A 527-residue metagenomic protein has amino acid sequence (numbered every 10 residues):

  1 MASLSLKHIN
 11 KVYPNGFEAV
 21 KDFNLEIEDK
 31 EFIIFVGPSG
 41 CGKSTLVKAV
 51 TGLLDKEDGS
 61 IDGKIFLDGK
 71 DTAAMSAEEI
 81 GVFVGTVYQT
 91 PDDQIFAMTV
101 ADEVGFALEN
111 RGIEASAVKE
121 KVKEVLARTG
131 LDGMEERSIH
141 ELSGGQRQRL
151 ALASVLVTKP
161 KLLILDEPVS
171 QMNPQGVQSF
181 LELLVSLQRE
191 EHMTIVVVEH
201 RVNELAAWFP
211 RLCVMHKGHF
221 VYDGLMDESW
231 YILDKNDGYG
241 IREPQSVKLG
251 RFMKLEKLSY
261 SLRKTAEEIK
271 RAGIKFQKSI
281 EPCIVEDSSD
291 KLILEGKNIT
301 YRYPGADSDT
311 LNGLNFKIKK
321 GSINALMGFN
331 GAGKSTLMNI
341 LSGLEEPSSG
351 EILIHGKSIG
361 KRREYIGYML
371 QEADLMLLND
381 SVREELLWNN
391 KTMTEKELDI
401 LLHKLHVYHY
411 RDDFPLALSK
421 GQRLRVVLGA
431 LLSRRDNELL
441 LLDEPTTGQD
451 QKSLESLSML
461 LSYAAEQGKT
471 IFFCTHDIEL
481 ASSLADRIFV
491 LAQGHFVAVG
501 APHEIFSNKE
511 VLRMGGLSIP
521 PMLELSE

Functional and structural regions predicted by a protein language model:
T51, S342: Helix-to-loop junction immediately C-terminal to a conserved catalytic motif
S116-M134, E395-Y410: Conserved ABC ATPase "signature" region
S138-L142, Q146, F414-L418: Conserved ABC ATPase signature
L156, L432-R434: ABC ATPase C-loop
L163-D166, L440-D443: Catalytic Walker B motif of ABC-type/P-loop ATPase nucleotide-binding domains
E199-H200, T475-H476: H-loop/switch region of ABC-family ATPase nucleotide-binding domains
L205-A207, A481-S483: A short, surface-exposed alpha-helical micro-motif characterized by mixed small hydrophobic and charged/polar residues
H219-S246, H495-I519: Conserved beta-strand-loop-alpha-helix hinge in the C-terminal portion of ABC ATPase nucleotide-binding domains
